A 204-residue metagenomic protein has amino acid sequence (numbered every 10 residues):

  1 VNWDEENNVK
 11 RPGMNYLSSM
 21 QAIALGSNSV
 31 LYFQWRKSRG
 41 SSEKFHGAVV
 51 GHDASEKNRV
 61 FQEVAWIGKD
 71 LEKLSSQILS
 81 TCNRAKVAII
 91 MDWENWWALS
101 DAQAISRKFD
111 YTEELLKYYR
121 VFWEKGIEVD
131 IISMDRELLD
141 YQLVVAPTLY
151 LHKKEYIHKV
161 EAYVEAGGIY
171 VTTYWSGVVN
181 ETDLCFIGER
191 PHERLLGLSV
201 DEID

Functional and structural regions predicted by a protein language model:
V1-D204: Carbohydrate-binding surfaces of carbohydrate-active enzymes
